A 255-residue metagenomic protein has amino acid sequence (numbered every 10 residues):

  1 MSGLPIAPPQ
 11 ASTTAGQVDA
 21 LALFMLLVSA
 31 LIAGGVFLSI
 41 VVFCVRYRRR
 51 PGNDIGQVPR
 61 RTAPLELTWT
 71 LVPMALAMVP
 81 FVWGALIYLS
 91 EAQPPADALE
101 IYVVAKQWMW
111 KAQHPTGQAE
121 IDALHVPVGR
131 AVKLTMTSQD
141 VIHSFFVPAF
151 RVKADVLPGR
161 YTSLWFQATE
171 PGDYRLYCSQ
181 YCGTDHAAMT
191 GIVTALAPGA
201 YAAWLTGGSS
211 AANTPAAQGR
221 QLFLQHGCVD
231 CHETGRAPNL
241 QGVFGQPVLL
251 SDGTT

Functional and structural regions predicted by a protein language model:
M1-R130, S209: Extracytoplasmic entry segments of secretory-pathway proteins
M109-H114, H143-S144, V248-S251: Short, solvent-exposed loop/turn elements at domain surfaces
K111, H125-M189, L196-A197: Membrane-embedded segments
G117-E120, P198-L224: Electrostatic cytochrome c docking/interface patches
Q167, T190-G199, E233-T255: Gly/Gly-Pro-rich "capping" loops immediately C-terminal to redox-active cysteine motifs in periplasmic/lumenal
C178, G219, F223-T234: The canonical Cys-X-X-Cys-His
